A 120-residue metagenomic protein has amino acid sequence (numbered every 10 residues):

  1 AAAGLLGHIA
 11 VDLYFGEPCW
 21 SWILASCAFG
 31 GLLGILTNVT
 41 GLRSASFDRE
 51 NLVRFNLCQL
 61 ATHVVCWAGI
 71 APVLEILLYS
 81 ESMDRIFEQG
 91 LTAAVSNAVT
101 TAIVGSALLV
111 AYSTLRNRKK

Functional and structural regions predicted by a protein language model:
A1-G4, F87: Hydrophobic alpha-helical segments
A3-T37: Interfacial aromatic-anchored transmembrane helix boundaries in multi-pass membrane proteins
A10, Y14-S21, G41-K120: Membrane-embedded alpha-helical hairpins and interfacial helices in multi-pass inner-membrane proteins
